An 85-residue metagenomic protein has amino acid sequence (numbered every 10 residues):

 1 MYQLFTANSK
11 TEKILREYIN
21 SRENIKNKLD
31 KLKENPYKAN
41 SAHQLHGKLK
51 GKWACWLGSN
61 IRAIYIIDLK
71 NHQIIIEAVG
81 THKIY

Functional and structural regions predicted by a protein language model:
M1-R16, K26, A39, A54-Y85: Enriched for short, Lys/Arg-rich terminal
Y18-R22: Hot-dog-fold acyl-thioester-processing enzymes
E23-L29: Short amphipathic alpha-helical segments
D30-C55: A short, surface-exposed loop/turn module that caps and links secondary-structure elements
